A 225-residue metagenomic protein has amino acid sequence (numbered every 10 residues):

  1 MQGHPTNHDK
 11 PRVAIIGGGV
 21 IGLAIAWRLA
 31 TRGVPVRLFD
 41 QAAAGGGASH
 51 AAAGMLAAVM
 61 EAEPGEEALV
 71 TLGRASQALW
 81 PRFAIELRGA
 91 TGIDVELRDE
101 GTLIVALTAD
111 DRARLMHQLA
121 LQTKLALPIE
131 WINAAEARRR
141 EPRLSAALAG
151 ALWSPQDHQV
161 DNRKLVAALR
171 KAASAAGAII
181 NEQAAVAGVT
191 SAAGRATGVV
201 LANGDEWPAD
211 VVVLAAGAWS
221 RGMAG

Functional and structural regions predicted by a protein language model:
M1-D9: A short, basic/flexible loop-to-alpha-helix module at the beginning of a structural domain
P11-R37: N-terminal Rossmann-like FAD-binding beta1-loop-alpha1 element of flavoenzymes
I21, A44, W219: Conserved Rossmann-like nucleotide-cofactor binding loop
A30-H50: Glycine-rich FAD pyrophosphate-binding loop
R32, L125, A172, A176: Conserved dinucleotide-binding and phosphotransfer motif residues
D40, N133-A134, E182-A184: Short loop/edge segments at beta-strand edges and connector loops that shape dinucleotide/nucleotide cofactor-binding
G54-E136, R140: Dinucleotide-binding Rossmann-like beta1-alpha1 core, especially the glycine-rich loop that anchors the ADP
L152-V211, A215, G222: Helical element adjacent to the flavin cofactor pocket in flavoenzyme catalytic cores
